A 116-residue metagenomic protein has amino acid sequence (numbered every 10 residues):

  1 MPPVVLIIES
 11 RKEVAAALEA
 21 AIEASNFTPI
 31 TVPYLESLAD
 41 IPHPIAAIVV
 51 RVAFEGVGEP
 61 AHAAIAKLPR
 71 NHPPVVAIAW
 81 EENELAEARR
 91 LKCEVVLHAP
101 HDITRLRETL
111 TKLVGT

Functional and structural regions predicted by a protein language model:
P2-K12, L18-I22, I48: Conserved acidic segment of CheY-like receiver
A15, E36, I45-L68, E81: Conserved phosphotransfer microenvironments
S25, N71, R90-C93: Short, structured coil segments at secondary-structure junctions
N26-E36: Short hydrophobic/Thr-rich beta-strand motif most characteristic of the beta2 strand and flanking loop of CheY-like
L68-V76: His-Asp phosphorelay/catalytic-motif detector in bacterial-type signaling
A79-L97: Alpha4 helix (beta4-alpha4-beta5 surface) of REC/receiver domains from two-component response regulators
H101-L110: C-terminal output helix
T111-T116: The C-terminal output helix
